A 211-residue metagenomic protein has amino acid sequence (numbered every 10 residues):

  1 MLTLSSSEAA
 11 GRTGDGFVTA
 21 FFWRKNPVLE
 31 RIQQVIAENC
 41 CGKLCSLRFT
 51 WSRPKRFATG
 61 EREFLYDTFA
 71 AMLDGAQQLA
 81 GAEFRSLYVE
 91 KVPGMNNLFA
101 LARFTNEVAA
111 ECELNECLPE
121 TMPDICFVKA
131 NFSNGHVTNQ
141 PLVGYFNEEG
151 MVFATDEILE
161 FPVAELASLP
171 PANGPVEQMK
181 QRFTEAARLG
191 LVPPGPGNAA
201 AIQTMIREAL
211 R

Functional and structural regions predicted by a protein language model:
M1-L2, A9-G16, T105, A167-R211: C-terminal helix-rich "cap/oligomerization" subdomain common to oxidoreductases
L2-F57: A contiguous active-site-proximal alpha/beta segment in oxidoreductase catalytic domains
G14-G16, A20-F21, Q140, G144-E177: A structural signal for the main folded, soluble domain(s) of proteins
G16, R62-E63: Short, polar loop/linker segments at the starts of domains and inter-domain junctions
W23-N26, Y66-A70: Short, amphipathic alpha-helical segments
N26, K91-N97, P196-T204: An alpha-helix initiation/capping motif
E61, D67-E149, A172-G190, A209: Contiguous beta-strand/loop segments that form the cofactor/metal-binding neighborhood of enzyme cores
